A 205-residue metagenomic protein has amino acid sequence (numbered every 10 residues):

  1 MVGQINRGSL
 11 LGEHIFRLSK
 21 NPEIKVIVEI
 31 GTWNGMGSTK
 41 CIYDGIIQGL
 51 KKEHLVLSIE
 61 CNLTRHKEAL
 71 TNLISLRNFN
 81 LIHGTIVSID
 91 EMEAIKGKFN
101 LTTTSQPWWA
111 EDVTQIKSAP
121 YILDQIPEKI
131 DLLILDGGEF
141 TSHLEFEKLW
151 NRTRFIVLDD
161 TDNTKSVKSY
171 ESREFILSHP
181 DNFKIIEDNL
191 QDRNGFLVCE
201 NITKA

Functional and structural regions predicted by a protein language model:
M1-V157, T161-A205: A short alpha-helical cap/connector motif
